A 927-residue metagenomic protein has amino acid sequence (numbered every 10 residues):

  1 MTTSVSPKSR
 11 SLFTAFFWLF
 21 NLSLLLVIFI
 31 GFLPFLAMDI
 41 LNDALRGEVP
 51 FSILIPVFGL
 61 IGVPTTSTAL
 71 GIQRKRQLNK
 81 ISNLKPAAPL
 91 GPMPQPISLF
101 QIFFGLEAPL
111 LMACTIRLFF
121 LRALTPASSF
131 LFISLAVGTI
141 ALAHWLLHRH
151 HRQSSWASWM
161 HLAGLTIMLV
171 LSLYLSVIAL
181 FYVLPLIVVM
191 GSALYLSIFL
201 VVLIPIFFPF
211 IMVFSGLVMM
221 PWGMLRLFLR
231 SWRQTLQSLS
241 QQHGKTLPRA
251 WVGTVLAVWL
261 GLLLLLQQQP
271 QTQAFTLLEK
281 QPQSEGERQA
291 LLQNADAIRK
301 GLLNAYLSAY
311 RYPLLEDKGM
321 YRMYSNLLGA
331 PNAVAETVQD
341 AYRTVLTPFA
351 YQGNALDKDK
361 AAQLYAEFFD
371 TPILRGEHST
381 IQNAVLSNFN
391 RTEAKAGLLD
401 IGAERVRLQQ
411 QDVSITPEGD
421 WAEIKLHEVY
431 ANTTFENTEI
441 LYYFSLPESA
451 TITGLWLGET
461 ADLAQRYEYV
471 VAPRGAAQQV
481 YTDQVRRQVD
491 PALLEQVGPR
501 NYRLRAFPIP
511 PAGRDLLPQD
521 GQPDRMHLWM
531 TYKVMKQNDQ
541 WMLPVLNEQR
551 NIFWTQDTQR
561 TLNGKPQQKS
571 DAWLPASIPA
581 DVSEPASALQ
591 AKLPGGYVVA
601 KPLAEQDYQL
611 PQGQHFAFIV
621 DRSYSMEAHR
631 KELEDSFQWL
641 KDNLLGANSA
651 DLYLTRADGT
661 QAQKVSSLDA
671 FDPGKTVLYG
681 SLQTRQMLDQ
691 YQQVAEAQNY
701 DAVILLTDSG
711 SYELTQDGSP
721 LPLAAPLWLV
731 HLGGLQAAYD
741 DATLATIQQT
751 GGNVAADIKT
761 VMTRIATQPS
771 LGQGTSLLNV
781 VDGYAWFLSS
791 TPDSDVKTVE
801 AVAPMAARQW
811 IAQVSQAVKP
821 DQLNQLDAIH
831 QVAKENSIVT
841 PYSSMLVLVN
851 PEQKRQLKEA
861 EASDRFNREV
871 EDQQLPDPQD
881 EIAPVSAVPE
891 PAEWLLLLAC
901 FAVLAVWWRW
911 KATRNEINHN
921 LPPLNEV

Functional and structural regions predicted by a protein language model:
T2-R405, T451, L463-A464, A702-L705 (+3 more regions): Pro/Ser/Thr/Gly-rich intrinsically disordered low-complexity regions
I373-L399, L441-V485, W554-W573: Solvent-exposed beta-hairpin/edge-strand motifs
Q410-K425, V429-T434, L446, L517-G521: Short, solvent-exposed beta-strand/turn "edge" segments of beta-rich domains on protein surfaces
A431, E436-S449, M542-Q556: Surface-exposed beta-strand/loop patches in extracellular or lumenal glycoproteins
G454-W456, A461-L543: A surface-exposed beta-strand-loop module
L562-A617, Y624-D635, D642-N643: Acidic, polar low-complexity linker/tail segments
Q609-A670, A702-L706: Von Willebrand factor
T660-L706, G710-E713, Q736: Von Willebrand factor
